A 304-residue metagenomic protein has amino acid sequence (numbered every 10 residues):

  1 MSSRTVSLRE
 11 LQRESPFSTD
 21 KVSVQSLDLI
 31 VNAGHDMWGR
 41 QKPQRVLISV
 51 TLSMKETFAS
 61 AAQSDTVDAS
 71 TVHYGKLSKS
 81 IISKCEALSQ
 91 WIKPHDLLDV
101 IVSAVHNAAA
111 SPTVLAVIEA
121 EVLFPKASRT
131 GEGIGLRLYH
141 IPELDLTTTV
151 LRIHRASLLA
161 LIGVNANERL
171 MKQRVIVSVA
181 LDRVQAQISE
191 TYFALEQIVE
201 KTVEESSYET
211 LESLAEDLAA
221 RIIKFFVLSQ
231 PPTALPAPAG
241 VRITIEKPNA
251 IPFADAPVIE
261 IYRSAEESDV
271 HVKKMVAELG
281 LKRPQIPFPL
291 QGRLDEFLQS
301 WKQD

Functional and structural regions predicted by a protein language model:
S2-D304: N-terminal, polar/charged subdomain of small-to-medium soluble alpha/beta proteins
